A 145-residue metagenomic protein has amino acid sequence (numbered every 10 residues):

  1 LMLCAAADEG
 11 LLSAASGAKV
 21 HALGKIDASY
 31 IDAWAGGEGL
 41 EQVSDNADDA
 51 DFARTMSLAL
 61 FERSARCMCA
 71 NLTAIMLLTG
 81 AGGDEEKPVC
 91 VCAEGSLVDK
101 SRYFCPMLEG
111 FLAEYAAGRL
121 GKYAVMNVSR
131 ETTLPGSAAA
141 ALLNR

Functional and structural regions predicted by a protein language model:
L1-R145: ATP-binding/phosphotransfer module of carbohydrate and carboxylate kinases, centering on a glycine-rich
